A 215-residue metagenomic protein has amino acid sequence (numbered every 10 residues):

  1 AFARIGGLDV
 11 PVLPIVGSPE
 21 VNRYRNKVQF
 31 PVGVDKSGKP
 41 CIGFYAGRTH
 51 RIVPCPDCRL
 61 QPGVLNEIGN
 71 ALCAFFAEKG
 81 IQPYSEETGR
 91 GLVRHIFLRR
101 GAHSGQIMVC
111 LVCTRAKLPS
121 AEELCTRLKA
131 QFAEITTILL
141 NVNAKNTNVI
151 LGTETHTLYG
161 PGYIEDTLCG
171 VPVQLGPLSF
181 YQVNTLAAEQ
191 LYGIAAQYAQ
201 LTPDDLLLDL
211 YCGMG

Functional and structural regions predicted by a protein language model:
A1-G215: Accessory RNA-recognition modules of RNA-modification enzymes
